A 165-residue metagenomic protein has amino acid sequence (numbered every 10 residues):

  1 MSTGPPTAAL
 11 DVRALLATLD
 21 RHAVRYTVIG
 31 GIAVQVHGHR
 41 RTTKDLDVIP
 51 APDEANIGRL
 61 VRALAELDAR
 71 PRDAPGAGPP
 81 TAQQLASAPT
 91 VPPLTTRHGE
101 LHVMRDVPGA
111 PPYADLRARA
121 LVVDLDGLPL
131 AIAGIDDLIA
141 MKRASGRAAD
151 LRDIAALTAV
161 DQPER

Functional and structural regions predicted by a protein language model:
M1-R165: Compositionally biased terminal segments of proteins
